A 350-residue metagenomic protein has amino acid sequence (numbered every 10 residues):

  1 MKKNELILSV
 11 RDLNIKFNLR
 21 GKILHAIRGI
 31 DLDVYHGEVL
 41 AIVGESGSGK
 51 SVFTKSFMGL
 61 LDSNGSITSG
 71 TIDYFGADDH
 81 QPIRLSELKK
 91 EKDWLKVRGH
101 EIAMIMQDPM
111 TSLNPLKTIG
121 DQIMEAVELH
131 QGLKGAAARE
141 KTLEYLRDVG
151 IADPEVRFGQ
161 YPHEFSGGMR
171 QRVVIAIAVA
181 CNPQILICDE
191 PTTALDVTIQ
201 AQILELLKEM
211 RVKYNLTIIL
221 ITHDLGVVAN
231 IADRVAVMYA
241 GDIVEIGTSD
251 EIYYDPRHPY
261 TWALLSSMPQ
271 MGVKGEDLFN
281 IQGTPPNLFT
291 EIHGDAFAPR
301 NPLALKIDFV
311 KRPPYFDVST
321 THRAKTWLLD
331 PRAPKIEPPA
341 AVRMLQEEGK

Functional and structural regions predicted by a protein language model:
N4-L6, Q81-P82, A152-E155, T248-K350: Short catalytic/signature loops enriched in Gly
V43-G44: The feature captures the beta-strand-to-loop junction immediately N-terminal to the Walker
D79-A103, L129, E251-P256, P286-I292: ABC ATPase NBD coupling module
Q160-F165, M169: Conserved ABC ATPase signature
A180-Q184: A short, proline-enriched helix->beta-strand linker immediately N-terminal to the Walker B motif in ABC-type P-loop
I187-P191, L195-D277: P-loop NTP-binding/switch modules centered on Walker-like glycine-rich loops
